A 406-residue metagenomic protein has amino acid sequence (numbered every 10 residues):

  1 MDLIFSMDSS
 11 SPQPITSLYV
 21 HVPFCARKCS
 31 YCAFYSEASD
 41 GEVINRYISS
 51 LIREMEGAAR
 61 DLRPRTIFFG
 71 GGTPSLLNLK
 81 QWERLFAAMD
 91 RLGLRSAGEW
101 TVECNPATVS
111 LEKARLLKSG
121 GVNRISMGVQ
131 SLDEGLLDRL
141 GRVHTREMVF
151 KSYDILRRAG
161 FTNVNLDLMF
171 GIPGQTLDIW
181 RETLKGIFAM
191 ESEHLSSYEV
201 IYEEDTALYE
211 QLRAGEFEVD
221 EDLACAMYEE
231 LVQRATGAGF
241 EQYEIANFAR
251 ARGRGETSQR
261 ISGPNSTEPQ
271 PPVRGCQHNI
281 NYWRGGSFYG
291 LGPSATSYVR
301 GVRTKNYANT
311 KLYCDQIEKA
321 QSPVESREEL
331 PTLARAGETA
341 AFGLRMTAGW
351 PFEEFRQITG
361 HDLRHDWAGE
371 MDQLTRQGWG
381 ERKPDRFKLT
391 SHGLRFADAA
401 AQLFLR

Functional and structural regions predicted by a protein language model:
F5-D8, P14-S17, S36-A58, L62-H361: C-terminal scaffold of the Radical SAM
V20: Conserved N-terminal Rossmann-fold NAD(P)-binding element of oxidoreductases
P23-S36: Local cysteine-cluster metal-coordination motifs and their immediate loop/turn environment, predominantly Fe-S cluster
H361-T375: Short amphipathic alpha-helical interaction segments
T375-D385: A short, conserved structural fragment
R386-T390: Minor-groove-contacting beta-hairpin "wing" of winged helix-turn-helix DNA-binding domains
H392-R406: Short, amphipathic alpha-helical interaction segments positioned at domain boundaries
